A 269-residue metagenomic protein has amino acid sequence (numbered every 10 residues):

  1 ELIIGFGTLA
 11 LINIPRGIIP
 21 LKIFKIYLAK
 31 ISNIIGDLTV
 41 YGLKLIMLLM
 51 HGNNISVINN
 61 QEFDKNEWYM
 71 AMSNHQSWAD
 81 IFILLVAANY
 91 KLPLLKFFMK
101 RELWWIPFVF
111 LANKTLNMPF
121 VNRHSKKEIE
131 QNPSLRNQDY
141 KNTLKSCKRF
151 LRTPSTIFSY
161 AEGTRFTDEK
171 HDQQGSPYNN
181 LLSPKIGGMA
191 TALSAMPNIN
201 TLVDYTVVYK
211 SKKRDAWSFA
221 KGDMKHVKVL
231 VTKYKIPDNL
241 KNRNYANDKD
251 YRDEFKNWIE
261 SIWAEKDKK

Functional and structural regions predicted by a protein language model:
E1-F6: Alpha-helical bilayer-embedded segments of polytopic membrane proteins, i.e., transmembrane/intramembrane helices
I14-L38, K65-N132: Catalytic core of membrane glycerolipid acyltransferases/transacylases, capturing the structured, soluble-facing
L28-I55: Transmembrane alpha-helices and immediately adjacent membrane-cytoplasm interface residues in multi-pass integral
L45-Y69, I83: A short, well-structured juxtamembrane/interface segment
Q76-D80, Q138-N142, S183-G187: Short, glycine/acidic-rich beta->alpha junctions
W104-H124, R152-N244: A cross-family acyltransferase "interaction/gating" segment
L135-R149: A Trp-anchored, charged/polar loop motif used as the substrate-binding/catalytic surface of acyl/ester-handling
N242-K269: Accessory terminal regions of nucleic-acid processing enzymes
